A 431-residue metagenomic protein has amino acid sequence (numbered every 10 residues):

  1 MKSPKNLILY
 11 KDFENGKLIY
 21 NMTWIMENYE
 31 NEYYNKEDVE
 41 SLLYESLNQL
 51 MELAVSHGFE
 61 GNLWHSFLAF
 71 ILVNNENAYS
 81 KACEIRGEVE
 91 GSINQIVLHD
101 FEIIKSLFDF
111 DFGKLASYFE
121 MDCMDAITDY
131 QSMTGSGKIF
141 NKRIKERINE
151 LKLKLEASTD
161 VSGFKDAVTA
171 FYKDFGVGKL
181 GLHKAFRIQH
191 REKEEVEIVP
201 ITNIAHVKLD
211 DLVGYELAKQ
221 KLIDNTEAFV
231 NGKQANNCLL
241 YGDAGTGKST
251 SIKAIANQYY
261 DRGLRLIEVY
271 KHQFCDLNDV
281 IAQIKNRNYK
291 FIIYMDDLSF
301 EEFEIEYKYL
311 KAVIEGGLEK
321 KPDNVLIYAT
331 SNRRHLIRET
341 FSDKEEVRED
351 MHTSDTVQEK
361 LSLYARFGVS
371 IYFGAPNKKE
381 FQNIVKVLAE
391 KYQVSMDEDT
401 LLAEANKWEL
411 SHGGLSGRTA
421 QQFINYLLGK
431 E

Functional and structural regions predicted by a protein language model:
M1-K154: Intrinsically disordered, low-complexity N-terminal extensions of AAA+/P-loop NTPases that precede the structured
T134-I198: Interdomain "pre-motor" coupling segment immediately N-terminal to P-loop NTPase/helicase cores
K152-L155, E197-Q220: Dynamic helix-loop-helix/coil hinge segments at AAA+ ATPase domain boundaries and subdomain interfaces
N237-E268, D279-N286: Walker A/P-loop
L264-I267, N278-P322: Conserved nucleotide-sensing/catalytic segment adjacent to the nucleotide-binding pocket in NTP-handling enzymes
E301-E349, D355: Conserved catalytic/switch belt of AAA+ P-loop NTPases
R348-L361, G368-Q382: Conserved AAA+ ATPase "SRH/arginine-finger" region at the nucleotide-binding site
S370, G374-E431: C-terminal alpha-helical "lid" subdomain
